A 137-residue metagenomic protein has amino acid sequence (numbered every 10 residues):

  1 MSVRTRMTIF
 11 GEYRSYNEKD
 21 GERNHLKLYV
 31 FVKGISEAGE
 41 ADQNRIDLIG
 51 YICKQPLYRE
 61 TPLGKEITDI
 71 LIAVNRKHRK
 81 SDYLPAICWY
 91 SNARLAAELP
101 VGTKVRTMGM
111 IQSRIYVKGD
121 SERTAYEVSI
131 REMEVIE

Functional and structural regions predicted by a protein language model:
M1-E137: Single-stranded nucleic acid-binding surfaces, predominantly the OB-fold ssDNA-binding core
